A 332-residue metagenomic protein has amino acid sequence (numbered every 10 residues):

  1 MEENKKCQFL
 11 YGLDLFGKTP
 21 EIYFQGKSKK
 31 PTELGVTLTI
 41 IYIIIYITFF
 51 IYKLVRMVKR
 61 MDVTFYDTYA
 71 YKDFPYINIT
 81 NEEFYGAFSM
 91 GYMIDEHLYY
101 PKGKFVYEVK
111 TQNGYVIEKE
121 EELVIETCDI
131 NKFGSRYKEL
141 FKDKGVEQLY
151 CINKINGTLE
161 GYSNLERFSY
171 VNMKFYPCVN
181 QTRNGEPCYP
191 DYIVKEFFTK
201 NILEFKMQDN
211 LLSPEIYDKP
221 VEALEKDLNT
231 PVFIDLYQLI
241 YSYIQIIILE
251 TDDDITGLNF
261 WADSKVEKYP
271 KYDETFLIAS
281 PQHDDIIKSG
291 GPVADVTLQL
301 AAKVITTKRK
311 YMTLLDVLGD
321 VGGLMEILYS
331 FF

Functional and structural regions predicted by a protein language model:
M1-F332: Non-transmembrane functional regions of membrane and envelope proteins
